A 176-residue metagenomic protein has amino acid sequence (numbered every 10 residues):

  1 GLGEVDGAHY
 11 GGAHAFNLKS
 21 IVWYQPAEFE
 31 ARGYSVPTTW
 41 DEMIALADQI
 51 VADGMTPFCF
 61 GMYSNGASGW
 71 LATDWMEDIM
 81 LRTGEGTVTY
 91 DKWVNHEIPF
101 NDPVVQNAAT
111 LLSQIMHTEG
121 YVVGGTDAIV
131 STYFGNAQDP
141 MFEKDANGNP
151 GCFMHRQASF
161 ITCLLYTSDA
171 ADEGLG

Functional and structural regions predicted by a protein language model:
G1-E4, A27-T38, F153-M154: Extracytoplasmic "Venus flytrap"/periplasmic binding protein-like
G1-S20, I44, I50, L71: Hinge/lid segment of periplasmic solute-binding proteins
D6-Y10, E28-E30, M55, M62 (+1 more regions): Flexible glycine/proline-enriched surface loops and loop-helix/loop-strand junctions
A8-H9, A52-P57, G148-F153: Loop/turn elements at helix/coil->beta-strand transitions in domains of secreted/extracellular proteins
Q25, T39-L46, A72, A108-L112: Stable alpha-helical elements in mature extracytoplasmic
Y34, D48-M55, L81, S113 (+1 more regions): Sec-exported extracytoplasmic/periplasmic mature domains
M62-S64, E85-L165: Extracytoplasmic ligand-binding clamshell segments of periplasmic binding protein
Y166-E173: Conserved small/polar residues in nucleotide/adenosyl-binding loops
